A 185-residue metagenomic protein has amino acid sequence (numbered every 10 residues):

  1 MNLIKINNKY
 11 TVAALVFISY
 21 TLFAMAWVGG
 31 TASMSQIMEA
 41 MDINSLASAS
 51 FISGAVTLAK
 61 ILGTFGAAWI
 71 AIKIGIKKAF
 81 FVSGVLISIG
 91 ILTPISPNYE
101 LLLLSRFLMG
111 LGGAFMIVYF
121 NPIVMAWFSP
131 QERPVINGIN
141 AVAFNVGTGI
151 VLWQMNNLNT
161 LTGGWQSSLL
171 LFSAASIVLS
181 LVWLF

Functional and structural regions predicted by a protein language model:
T11-I43: Extracytoplasmic
V16-Y20, A24, Y99-G110: Helical-face signature of the major facilitator-like transporter fold
V28, V56-F65, G149: Residue-level signature of mid-helix packing/kink "hotspots" within the transmembrane helices of 12-pass Major
S33-I61: Extracellular/periplasmic helix-loop-helix junction of adjacent transmembrane segments in MFS-like secondary
Q36, F65-W69, N157: Membrane-interface helix termini in secondary transporters
L62-Y99: Conserved MFS/SLC helix-loop-helix module at the cytosolic interface between two early adjacent transmembrane helices
L101, I139-F185: Helix-loop-helix hairpin linking two adjacent transmembrane segments in secondary transporters
S105-A143: Cytoplasmic helix-loop-helix junction between adjacent transmembrane helices in 12-TM secondary transporters
